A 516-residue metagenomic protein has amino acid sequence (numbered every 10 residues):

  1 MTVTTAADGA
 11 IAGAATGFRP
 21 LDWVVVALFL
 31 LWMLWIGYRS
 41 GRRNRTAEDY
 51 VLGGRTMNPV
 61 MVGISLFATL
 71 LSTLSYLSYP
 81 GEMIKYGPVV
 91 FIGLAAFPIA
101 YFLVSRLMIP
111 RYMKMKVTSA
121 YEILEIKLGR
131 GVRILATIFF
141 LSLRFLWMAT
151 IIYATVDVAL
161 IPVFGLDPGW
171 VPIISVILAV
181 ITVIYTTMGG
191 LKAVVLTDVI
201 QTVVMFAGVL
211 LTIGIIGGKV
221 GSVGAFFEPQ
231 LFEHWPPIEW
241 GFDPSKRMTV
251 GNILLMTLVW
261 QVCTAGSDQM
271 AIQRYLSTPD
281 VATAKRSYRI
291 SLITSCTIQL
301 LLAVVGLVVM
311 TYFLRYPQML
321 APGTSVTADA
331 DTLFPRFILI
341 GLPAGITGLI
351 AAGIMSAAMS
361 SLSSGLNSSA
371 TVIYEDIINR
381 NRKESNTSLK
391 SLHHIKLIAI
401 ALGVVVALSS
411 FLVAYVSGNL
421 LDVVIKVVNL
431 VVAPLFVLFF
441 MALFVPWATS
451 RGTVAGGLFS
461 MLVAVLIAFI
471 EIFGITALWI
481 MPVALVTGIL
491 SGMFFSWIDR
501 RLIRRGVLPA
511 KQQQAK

Functional and structural regions predicted by a protein language model:
T2-K516: Membrane-embedded helix-loop-helix hairpins and adjacent transmembrane boundary segments in multi-pass transporters
